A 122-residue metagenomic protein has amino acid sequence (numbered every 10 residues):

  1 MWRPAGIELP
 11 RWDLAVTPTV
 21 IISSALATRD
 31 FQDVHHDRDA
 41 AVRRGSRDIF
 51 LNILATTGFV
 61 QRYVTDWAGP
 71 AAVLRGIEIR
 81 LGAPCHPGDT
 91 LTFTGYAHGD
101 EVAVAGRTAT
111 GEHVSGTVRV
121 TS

Functional and structural regions predicted by a protein language model:
M1-I49: Catalytic strand-loop segment that frames the active site of acyl-thioester-processing enzymes
M1-W12, C85-S122: HotDog/MaoC-like acyl-thioester-processing domains
A5, A15, A25-A27, A40-A41 (+6 more regions): A sequence-composition feature that detects small, non-aromatic residues
R43-L51, A55-G99: Hydrophobic beta-strand-centered segment that forms part of the acyl-chain substrate-binding groove
